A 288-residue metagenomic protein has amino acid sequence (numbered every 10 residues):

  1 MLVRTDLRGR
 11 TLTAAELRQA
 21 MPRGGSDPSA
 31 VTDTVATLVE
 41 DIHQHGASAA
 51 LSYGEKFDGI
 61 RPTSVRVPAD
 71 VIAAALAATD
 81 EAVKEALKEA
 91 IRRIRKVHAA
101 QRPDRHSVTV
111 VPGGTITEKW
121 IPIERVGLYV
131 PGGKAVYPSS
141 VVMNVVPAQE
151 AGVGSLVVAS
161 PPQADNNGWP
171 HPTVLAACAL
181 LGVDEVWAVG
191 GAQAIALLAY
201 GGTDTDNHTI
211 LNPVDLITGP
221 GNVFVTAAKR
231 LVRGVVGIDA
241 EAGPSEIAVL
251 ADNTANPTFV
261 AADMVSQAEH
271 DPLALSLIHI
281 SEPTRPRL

Functional and structural regions predicted by a protein language model:
M1-E124: N-terminal Rossmann-like NAD(P)+-binding subdomain of aldehyde/semialdehyde dehydrogenases
R10, P28-V35, H43, A50 (+15 more regions): Generic structural signal for well-ordered, non-membrane alpha-helical segments in soluble metabolic enzymes
E40-S48, E55-P62, E81, R92-P103 (+5 more regions): Generic secondary-structure signature for well-ordered alpha-helical cores
V108-A176: Conserved small-residue-rich beta-alpha loop and adjacent elements that most often cradle the phosphate/pyrophosphate
E124-L128, V153-G154, C178, E241-I247 (+1 more regions): Gly-rich Lys/Arg/Thr-decorated short loops/hinges at beta-loop-alpha junctions or inter-strand turns that position
V183-L275: Conserved NAD(P)+-binding/catalytic subdomain of aldehyde/semialdehyde dehydrogenases
S276-L288: Residue-level detector of conserved catalytic or cofactor/ligand-binding positions in enzyme active sites
